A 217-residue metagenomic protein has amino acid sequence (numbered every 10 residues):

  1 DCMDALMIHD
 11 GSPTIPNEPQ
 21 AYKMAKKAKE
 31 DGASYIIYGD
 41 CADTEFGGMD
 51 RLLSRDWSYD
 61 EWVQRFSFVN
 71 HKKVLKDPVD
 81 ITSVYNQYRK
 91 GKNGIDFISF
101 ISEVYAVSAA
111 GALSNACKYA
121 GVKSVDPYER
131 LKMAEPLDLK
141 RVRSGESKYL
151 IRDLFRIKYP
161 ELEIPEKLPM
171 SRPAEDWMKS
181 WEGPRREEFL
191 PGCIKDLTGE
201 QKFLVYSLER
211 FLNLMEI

Functional and structural regions predicted by a protein language model:
D1-A28, D43-Y59, G91, L139-R143: ATP-dependent adenylate-handling ligase core
N17-Y22, D43, L131, K148-Y149 (+1 more regions): Conserved glycosyltransferase catalytic-site signature
A21, A25, G32, G91-F97 (+2 more regions): Extended, hydrophobic alpha-helical segments
K26-A33, V107-G111, E209-L214: Phosphate/ATP-binding catalytic cores across multiple sugar-kinase/actin-like superfamilies, primarily ASKHA
Y35, L190-I217: Acidic, carboxylate-rich catalytic segments that either coordinate divalent cations
I36-D60, S99-D196: Mid-to-C-terminal catalytic subdomains of enzymes that bind/position adenosyl phosphate moieties or nucleic-acid
F46-D80: A mobile, often basic/glycine-rich helix-loop segment that functions as the active-site lid/recognition loop
F66-K73, D77-V79, V84-K92, S108-G111: Long, K/E/R/D-enriched contiguous segments that form extended
